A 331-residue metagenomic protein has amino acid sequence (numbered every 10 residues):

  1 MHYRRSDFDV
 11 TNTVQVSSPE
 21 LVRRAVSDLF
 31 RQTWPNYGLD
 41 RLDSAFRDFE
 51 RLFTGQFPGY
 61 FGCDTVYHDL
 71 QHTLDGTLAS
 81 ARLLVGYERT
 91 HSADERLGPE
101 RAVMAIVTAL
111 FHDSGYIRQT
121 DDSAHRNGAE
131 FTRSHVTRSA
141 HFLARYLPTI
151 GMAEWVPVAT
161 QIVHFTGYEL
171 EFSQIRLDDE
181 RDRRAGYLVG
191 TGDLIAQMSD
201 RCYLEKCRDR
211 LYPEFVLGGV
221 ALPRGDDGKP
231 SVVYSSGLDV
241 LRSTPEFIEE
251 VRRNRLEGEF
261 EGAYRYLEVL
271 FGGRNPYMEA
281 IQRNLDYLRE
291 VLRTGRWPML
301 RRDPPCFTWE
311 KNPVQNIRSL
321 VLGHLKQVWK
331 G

Functional and structural regions predicted by a protein language model:
M1-Y37, R82-R101, F111, G151 (+1 more regions): Divalent metal-dependent phosphate-bond-processing catalytic cores, especially two-metal-ion Mg2+/Mn2+ enzymes that act
P35-A45, T77: Basic/hydrophobic alpha-helical interface regions
A45-F53, A105-A109, A159-G167, L188-G192: Short alpha-helical scaffolding segments that buttress acidic/His motifs in well-ordered protein cores
E50, T54, T77-V85, G115 (+1 more regions): Amphipathic, well-packed alpha-helical segments that form the structural scaffold of globular domains
R51-A79, D121-A129: Active-site flanking loop/helix segments enriched in acidic
H68-H72, L97-I106, F131-H135, E180-Y187: Secondary-structure capping and boundary motifs in well-ordered enzyme cores
T73, S80, S134-S173, P230-S231: Histidine- and acidic-residue-rich, metal-dependent catalytic cores
G76, A102-A124, S139, T160-E169: His-Asp-centered metal-binding catalytic motifs of divalent-metal-dependent phosphohydrolases/nucleases
